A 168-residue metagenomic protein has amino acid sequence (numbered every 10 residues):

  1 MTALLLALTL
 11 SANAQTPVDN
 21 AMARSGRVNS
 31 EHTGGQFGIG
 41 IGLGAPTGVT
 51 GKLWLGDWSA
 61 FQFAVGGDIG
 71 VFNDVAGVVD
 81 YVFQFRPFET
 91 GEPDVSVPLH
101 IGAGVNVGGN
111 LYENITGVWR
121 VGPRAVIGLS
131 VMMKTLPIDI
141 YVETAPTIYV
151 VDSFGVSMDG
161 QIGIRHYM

Functional and structural regions predicted by a protein language model:
M1-T9: Bacterial N-terminal signal peptides
A14-I69, A76: Short glycine/proline- and aromatic-enriched beta-strand/turn motifs that initiate or cap beta-hairpins
H32-Q36, V97, E143: A membrane-pore/channel beta-structure motif
Q36, G67, E113-I115, I148-V151: Extracellular loop and loop/strand-boundary signature of outer-membrane beta-barrel proteins
L43-A45, V131-T135, M168: A generic beta-sheet turn/junction motif
L55-I140: Gram-negative (and chloroplast) outer-membrane scaffold detector with strong preference for beta-barrel transmembrane
Y81, V156-M168: Outer-membrane beta-barrel "beta-signal"
Y141-T147, Q161-R165: C-terminal binding/interaction regions
